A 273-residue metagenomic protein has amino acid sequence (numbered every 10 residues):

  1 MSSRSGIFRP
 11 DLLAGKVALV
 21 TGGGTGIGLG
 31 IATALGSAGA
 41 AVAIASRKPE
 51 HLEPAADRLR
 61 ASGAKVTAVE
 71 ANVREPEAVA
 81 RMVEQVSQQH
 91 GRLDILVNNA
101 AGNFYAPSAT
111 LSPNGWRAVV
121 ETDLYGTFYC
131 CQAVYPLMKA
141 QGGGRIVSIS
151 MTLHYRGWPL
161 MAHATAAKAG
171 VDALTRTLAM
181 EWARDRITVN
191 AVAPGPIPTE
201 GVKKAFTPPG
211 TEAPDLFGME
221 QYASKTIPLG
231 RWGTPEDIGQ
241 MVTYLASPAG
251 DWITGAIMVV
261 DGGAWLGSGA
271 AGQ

Functional and structural regions predicted by a protein language model:
S2-P10, R156, T243, T254-Q273: Short C-terminal tail/terminal secondary-structure segment of NAD(P)H-dependent dehydrogenase/reductase domains
V17, G24-G26: Conserved glycine-rich cofactor-binding loop
V97, A183, T188, I253-G255: Short, small/polar-rich loop/turn modules that mediate ligand/substrate recognition or access, typified
P107-S108, S112-V120, A223: Substrate-binding pocket helix/loop in short-chain dehydrogenase/reductase
F128, G143, R231-V260, W265: C-terminal substrate-recognition "lid" of short-chain dehydrogenase/reductases
C131, A167, T175: Active-site helix of classical SDR
P136, M180-R184, D251: Alpha-helical segment proximal to the catalytic Tyr-Lys
